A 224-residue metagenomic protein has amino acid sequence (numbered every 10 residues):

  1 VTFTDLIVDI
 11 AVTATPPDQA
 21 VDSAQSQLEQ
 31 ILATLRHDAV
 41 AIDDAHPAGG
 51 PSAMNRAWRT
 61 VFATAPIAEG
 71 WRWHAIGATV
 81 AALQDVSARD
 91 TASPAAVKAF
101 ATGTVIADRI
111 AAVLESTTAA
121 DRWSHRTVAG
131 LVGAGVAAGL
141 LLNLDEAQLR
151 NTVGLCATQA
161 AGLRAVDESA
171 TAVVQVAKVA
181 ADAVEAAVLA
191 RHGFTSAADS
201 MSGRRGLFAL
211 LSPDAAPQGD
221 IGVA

Functional and structural regions predicted by a protein language model:
V1-A224: N-terminal core-entry segment
